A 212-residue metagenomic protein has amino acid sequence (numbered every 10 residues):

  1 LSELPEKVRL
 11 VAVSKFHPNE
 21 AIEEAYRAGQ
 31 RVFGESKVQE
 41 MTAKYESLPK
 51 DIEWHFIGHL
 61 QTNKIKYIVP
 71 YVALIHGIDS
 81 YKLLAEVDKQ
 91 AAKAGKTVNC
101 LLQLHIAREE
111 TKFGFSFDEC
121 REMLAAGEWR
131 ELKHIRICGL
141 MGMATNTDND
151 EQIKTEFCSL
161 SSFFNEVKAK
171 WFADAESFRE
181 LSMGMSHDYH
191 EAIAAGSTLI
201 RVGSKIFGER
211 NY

Functional and structural regions predicted by a protein language model:
L1-H187, I193-A195, F207-E209: Conserved alpha/beta-domain cores
T198-L199: Divalent-metal-activated hydrolytic enzyme cores
V202-Y212: Short C-terminal tail/terminal secondary-structure segment of NAD(P)H-dependent dehydrogenase/reductase domains
